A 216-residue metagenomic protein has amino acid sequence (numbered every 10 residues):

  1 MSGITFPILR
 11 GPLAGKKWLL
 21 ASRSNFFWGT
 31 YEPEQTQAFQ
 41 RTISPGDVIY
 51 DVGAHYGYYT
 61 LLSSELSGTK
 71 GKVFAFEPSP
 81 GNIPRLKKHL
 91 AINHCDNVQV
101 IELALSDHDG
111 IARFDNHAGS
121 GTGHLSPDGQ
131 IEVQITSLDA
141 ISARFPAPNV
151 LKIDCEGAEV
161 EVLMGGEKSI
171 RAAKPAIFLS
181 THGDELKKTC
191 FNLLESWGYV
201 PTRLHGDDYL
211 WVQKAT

Functional and structural regions predicted by a protein language model:
M1-H89, N93, F145, N192-L193 (+2 more regions): S-adenosyl-L-methionine
W28-V48, Q99-V100, H108-R113, S120-A173 (+2 more regions): Short internal loop-to-helix segment that lines adenine-nucleotide cofactor pockets
Y50, F76, L103, L151-I153 (+1 more regions): Active-site flanking residues adjacent to catalytic metal/cofactor-binding acidic residues
A54-Y56, P80, L105-D107, C155-G157 (+1 more regions): Short, glycine/acidic-enriched loop or turn micro-motifs at the edges of active sites
K87, A91, L103-D115: Class I S-adenosyl-L-methionine-dependent methyltransferase module
R113-A118, K214-T216: Short, surface-exposed amphipathic charged segments that create phosphate/polyanion-binding patches used for binding
A176-H182: Cap/insert and terminal regions of metallo-dependent hydrolase folds
